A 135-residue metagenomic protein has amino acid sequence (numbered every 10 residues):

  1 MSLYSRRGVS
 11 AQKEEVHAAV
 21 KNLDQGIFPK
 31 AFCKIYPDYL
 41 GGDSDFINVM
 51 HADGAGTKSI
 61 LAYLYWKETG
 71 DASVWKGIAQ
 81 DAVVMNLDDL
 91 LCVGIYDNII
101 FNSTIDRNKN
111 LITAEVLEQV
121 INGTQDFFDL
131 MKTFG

Functional and structural regions predicted by a protein language model:
M1-V74, V93, T104, Q119-G135: Extreme N-terminal cap/leader segments of soluble proteins
S73-D81, A114: Short, conserved micro-motifs enriched in small and acidic residues
A79-L90, G123-F127: Short, well-ordered amphipathic alpha-helical segments that serve as non-catalytic structural scaffolds within diverse
Y96-N108: Glycine- and acidic-rich phosphate- and metal-coordinating loops
D97-I99, A114-E115, D129: Short, polar/acidic, helix-capping and beta-turn segments at strand->helix junctions that line the mouths
N108-E118: Short glycine/threonine-rich loop-to-helix capping motif typified by GTGT followed within a few residues by an Asp-Pro
